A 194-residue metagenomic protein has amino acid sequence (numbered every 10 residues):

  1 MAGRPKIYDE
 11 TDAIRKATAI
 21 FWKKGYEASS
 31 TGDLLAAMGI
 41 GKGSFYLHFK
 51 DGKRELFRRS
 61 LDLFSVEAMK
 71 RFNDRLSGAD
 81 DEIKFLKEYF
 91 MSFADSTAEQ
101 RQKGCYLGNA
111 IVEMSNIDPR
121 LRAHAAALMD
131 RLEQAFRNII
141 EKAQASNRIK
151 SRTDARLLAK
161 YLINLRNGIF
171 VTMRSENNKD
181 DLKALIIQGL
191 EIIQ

Functional and structural regions predicted by a protein language model:
M1-Y8: N-terminal intrinsically disordered/low-complexity leader segments
D12, K16, I20-E55, R59: Helix-turn-helix
L61-E67: Short, basic, alpha-helical segments at the C-terminal edge of helix-turn-helix-like DNA-binding modules
N73-K103, A155-L162: Hydrophobic alpha-helical connector segments
K84, P119-A145, L157, A184: Amphipathic alpha-helical packing segments from all-alpha helical-bundle domains
K84-F85, E99-R120: Amphipathic alpha-helical segments used for helix-helix packing
S96-Q100, N138, K142, L162-K179 (+1 more regions): Amphipathic C-terminal alpha-helical segment
